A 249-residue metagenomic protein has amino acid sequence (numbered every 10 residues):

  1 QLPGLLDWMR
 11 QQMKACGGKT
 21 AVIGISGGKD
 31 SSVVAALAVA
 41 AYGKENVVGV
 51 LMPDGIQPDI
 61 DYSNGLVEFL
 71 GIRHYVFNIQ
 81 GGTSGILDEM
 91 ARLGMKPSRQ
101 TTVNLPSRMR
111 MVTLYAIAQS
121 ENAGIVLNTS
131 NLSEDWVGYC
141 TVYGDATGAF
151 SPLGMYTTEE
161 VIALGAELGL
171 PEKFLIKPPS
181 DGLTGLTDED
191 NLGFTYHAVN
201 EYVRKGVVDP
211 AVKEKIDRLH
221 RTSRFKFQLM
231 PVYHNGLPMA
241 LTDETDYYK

Functional and structural regions predicted by a protein language model:
Q1-I23, E45-V48, D54-G55, G65-G82 (+4 more regions): ATP/NTP-dependent adenylation/nucleotidyl-transfer catalytic domains that generate, transfer, or process NMP-activated
G28: Conserved G/P- and acidic residue-centered "switch" motifs that form tight phosphate/ATP-binding loops in soluble
S31, M52-P53: Extended, folded domain segments that form the structural surfaces/walls around functional sites
S31-A35, I60-N64: Short, surface-exposed alpha-helical segments at coil->helix boundaries
V33, G85, D135: Phosphate- and divalent-cation-binding pockets in alpha/beta enzyme and binding domains that engage nucleotide-derived
A36-A40: Short, well-ordered alpha-helices that flank and scaffold nucleotide-derived cofactor binding pockets
D59-I60, S84: Short alpha-helix immediately C-terminal to the canonical SAM-binding loop
